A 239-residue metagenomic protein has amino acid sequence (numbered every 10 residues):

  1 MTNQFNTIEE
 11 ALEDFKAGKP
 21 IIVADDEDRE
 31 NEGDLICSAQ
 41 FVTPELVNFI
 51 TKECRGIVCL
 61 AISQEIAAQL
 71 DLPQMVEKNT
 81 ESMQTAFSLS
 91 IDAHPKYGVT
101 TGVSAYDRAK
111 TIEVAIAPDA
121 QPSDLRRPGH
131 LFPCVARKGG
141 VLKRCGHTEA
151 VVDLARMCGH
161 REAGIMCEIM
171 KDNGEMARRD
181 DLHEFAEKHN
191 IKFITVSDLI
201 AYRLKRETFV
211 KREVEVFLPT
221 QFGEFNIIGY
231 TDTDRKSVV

Functional and structural regions predicted by a protein language model:
M1-V239: Catalytic domains of riboflavin
